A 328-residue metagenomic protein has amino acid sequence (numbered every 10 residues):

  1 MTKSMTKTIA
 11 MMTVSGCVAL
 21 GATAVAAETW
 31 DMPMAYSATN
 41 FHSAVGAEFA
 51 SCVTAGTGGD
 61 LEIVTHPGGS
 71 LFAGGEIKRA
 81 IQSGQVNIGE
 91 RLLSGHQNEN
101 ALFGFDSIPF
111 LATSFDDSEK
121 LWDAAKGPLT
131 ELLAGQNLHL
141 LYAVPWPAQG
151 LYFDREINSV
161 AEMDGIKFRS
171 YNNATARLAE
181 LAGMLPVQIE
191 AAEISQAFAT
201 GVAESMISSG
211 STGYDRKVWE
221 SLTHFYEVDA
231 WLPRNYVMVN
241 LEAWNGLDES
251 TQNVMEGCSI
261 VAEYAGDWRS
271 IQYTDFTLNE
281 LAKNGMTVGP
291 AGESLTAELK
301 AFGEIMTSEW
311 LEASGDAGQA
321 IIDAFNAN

Functional and structural regions predicted by a protein language model:
M1-T13: Bacterial N-terminal signal peptides that target proteins for export
V14-V18: Hydrophobic helical h-region of N-terminal Sec-dependent signal peptides in bacterial secretory/periplasmic proteins
L20-A27: Sec/Tat signal peptide C-region and signal peptidase I cleavage site
A27-S118, A125-L129, L133-N328: N-terminal secretory/targeting leader peptides
